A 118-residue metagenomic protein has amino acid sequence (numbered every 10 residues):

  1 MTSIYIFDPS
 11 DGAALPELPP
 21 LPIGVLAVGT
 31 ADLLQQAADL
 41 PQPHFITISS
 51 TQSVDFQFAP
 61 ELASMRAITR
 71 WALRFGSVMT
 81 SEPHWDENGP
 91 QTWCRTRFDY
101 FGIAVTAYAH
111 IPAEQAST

Functional and structural regions predicted by a protein language model:
T2-T118: Structured alpha/beta or helical-core interaction and ligand-binding surfaces enriched in interleaved
